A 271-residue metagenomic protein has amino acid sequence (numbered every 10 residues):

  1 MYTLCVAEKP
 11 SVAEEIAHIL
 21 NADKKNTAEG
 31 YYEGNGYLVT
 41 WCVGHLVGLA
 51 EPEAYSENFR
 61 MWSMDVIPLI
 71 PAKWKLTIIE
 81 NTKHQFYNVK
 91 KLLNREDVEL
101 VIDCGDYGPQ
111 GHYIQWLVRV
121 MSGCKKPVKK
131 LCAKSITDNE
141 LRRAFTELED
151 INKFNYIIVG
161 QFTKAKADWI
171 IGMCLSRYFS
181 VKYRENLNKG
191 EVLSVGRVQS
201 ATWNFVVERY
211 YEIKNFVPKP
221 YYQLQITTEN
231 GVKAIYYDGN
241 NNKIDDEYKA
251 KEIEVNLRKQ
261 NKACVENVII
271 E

Functional and structural regions predicted by a protein language model:
M1-M173, E247-K251: Intrinsically disordered, low-complexity regulatory segments
V12, V98, D150, F154 (+4 more regions): Intrinsically disordered or highly flexible coil/loop and linker segments, enriched in small and charged/polar residues
K24, K125-K126, N186-L187, I244 (+1 more regions): Short, glycine- and charge-enriched coil/turn segments that flank and shape catalytic ligand pockets
E29-Y31, K129-C132, S180-G190, I213-Q225: Short alpha-helical "patches" and their helix-cap loops
Y37-L38, L46-E80, K91, G190-E271: Long, highly charged, low-complexity internal segments
F59, M121-G123, Q161, A165 (+4 more regions): Solvent-exposed, non-transmembrane amphipathic alpha-helical segments
F162-G196: Amphipathic alpha-helical segments of the small helical/lid subdomains adjacent to P-loop NTPase cores
